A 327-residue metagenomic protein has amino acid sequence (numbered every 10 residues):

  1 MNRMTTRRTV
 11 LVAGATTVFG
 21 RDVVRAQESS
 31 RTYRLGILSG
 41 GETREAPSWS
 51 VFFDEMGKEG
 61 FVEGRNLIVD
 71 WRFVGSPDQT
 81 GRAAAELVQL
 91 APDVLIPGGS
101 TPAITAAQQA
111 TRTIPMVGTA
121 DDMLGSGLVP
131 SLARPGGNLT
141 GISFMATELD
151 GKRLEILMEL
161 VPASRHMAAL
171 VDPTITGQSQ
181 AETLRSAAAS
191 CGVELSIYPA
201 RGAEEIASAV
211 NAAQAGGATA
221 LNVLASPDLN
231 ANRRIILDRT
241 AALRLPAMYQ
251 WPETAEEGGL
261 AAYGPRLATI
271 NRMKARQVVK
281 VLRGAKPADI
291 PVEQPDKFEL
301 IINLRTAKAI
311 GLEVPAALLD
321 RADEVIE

Functional and structural regions predicted by a protein language model:
M1-E327: Short hydrophobic alpha-helices and adjacent helix-cap/hinge residues
